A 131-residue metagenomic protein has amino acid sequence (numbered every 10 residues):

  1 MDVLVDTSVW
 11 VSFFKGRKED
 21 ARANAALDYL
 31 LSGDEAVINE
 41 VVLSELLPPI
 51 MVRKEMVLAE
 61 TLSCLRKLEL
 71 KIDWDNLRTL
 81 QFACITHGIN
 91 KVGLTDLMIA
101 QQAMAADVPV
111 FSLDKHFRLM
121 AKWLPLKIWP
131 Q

Functional and structural regions predicted by a protein language model:
M1-I38, P48-E60: Short, well-structured N-terminal submotif of metal-dependent ribonuclease cores
T7, E40, G93-L97: Conserved glycosyltransferase catalytic-site signature
W10-V11, L43-L46, F117-R118: A generic structural signal for short hydrophobic patches within well-formed alpha-helices
S32-D34, C64-L65, H87, A106 (+1 more regions): Structured helix-beta-strand junction loops
R53-V57, I85, I128-Q131: Short, hinge-like loop/turn segments at secondary-structure boundaries
R66-K67, I128: Conserved beta-strand scaffold positions in the cores of enzyme catalytic domains, especially in NTP/NDP-utilizing
K67-F111: Active-site neighborhoods of divalent-metal-dependent phosphate/nucleic-acid chemistry enzymes
A100, M104-Q131: Acidic, PIN/NYN-like endoribonuclease modules and their adjacent C-terminal/linker elements
